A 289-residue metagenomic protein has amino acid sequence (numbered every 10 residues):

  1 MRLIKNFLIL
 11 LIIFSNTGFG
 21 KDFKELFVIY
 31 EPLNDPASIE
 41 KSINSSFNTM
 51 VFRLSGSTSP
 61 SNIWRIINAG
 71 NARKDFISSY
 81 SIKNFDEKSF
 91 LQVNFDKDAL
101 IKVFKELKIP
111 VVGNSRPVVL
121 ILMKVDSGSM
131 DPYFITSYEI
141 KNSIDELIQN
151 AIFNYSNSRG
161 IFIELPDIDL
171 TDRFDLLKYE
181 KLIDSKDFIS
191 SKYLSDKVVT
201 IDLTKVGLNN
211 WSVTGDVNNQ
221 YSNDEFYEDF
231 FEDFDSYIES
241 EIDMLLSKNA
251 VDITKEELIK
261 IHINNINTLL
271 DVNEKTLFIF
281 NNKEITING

Functional and structural regions predicted by a protein language model:
I4-S15: Sec-dependent N-terminal signal peptides
N16-G20: Sec/Tat signal peptide C-region and signal peptidase I cleavage site
D22-E31, D96-A99, I189-Y237: Amphipathic beta-strand/beta-sheet edge segments enriched in Tyr/Trp
P32-N34, N94-L100, M123-G128, I168 (+3 more regions): Solvent-exposed coil/turn segments that connect beta secondary-structure elements in extracytoplasmic/periplasmic
E40-S57, Q92-F95, A99-G113, N157-G160 (+1 more regions): C-terminal/domain-edge helix-coil "capping" segments
I43-A69, K124-K181, Y193, V198 (+1 more regions): N-terminal segment of the mature soluble domain
I63-V125, S129-Y138: Signal peptide-directed extracytoplasmic domains
K74-S81, L120-M123, E164-D167, L177-T214: A short, hydrophobic beta-strand-centered structural micro-motif
